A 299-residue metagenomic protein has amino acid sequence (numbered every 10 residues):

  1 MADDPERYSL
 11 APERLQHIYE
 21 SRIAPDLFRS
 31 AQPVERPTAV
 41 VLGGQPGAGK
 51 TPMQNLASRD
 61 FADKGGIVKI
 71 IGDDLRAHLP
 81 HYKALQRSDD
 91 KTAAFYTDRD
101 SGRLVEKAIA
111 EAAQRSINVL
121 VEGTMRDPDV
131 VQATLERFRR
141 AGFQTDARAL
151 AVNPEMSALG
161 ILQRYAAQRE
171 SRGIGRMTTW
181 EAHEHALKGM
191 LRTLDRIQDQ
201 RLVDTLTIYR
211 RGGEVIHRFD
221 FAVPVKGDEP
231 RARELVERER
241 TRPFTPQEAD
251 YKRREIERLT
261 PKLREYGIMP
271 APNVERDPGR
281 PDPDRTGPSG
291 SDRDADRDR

Functional and structural regions predicted by a protein language model:
A2-Q32: N-terminal pre-Walker A segment at the start of P-loop NTPase domains
Q45-P46: The conserved Walker
K50: Conserved lysine of the Walker
M53: Hydrophobic positions on the alpha1 helix immediately C-terminal to the Walker A/P-loop
D63-A141: Conserved nucleotide-sensing/catalytic segment adjacent to the nucleotide-binding pocket in NTP-handling enzymes
M125-R164, Q168: ATP-dependent NMP and nucleoside kinases share a basic, alpha-helical "lid"
L159-G279: Conserved GTP-binding G-domain of TRAFAC-class P-loop NTPases and closely related GTPase folds
V274-R299: Non-Sec secretion/translocation targeting segments of pathogen effectors
